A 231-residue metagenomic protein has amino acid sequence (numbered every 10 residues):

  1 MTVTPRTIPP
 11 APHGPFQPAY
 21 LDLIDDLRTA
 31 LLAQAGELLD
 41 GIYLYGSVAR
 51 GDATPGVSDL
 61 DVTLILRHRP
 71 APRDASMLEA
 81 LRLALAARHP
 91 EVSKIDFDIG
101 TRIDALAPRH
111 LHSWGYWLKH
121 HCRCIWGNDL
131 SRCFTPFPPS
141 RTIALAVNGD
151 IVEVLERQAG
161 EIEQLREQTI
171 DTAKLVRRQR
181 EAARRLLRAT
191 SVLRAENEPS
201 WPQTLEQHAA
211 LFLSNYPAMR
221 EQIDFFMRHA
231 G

Functional and structural regions predicted by a protein language model:
M1-Y43: Helical scaffold of the NTase/Pol beta-like nucleotidyltransferase catalytic core
T2, T135-G231: Conserved nucleotidyltransferase catalytic core and NTase-mimicking acidic/glycine-rich helix/loop elements in nucleic
T2-A19, R73-A75, E79-R177: Conserved NTP/Mg2+-binding pocket subregion across the NTase superfamily
A35-L39, H89, S93, D129 (+2 more regions): Long, hydrophobic, amphipathic alpha-helical segments used as structural scaffolds
L39, L44, A49, I125: Short glycine/serine/threonine-biased micro-segments
G46-E79, D96-I99: Catalytic metal-binding acidic patch
